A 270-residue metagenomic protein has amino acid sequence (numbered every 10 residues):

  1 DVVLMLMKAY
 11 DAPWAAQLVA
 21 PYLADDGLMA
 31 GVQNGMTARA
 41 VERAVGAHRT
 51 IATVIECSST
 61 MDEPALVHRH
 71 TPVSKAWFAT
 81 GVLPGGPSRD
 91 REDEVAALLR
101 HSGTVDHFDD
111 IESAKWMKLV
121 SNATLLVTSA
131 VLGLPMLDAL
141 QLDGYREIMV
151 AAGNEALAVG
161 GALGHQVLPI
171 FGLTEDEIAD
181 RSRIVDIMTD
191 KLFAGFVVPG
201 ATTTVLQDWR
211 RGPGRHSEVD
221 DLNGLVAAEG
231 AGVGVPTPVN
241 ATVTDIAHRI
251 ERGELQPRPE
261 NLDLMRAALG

Functional and structural regions predicted by a protein language model:
D1-H68: Rossmann-like NAD(P)(H) cofactor-binding subdomain of soluble oxidoreductases
D1-L4, K115, L126, V205 (+1 more regions): A generic hydrophobic-helix recognition signal that picks specific residues within alpha-helical hydrophobic
W14-A16, K118, A130, T242: Short, function-defining helix-loop hinge/capping sites that tune catalysis or transport
Y22, A44-R49, L66-L173: Internal alpha-helical scaffold of NAD(P)-dependent oxidoreductase catalytic cores
C57, S113-A114, E175, D245: Positions that flank functional sites
V150-G270: NAD(P)-dependent Rossmann-like dehydrogenase/reductase catalytic/cofactor-binding core
